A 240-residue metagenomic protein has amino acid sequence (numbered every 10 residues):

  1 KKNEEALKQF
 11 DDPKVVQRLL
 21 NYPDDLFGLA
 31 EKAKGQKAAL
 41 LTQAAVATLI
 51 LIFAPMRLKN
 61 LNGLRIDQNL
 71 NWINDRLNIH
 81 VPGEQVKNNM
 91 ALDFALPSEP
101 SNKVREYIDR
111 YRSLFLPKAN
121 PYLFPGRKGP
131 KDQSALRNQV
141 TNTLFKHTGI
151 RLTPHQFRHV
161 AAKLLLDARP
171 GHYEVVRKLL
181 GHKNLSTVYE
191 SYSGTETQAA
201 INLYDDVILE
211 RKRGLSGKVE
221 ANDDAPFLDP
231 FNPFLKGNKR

Functional and structural regions predicted by a protein language model:
K1-K32, Q85-K87, P125-R127: Flexible interdomain linker/hinge and immediately adjacent N-terminus of the catalytic tyrosine-recombinase domain
P13-L58: Basic, Lys/Arg- and aromatic-enriched nucleic-acid-binding interface segment
D24, K59, G63-N102: Conserved tyrosine-mediated DNA breakage-rejoining catalytic core shared by Y-recombinases
A47, N60-L64, V176: Alpha-helix N-cap/helix-start motif at helix boundaries, enriched for small hydrophobics
P97-I150, H155-Q156: Active-site/catalytic core of tyrosine-dependent DNA strand-transfer enzymes
R158-K183, S191: C-terminal catalytic core of tyrosine-transesterase DNA break-rejoin enzymes
L180-K212: Catalytic-site neighborhood detector that most strongly recognizes the C-terminal catalytic loop/helix of tyrosine
A199, D206-R240: C-terminal secondary-structure termini that scaffold catalytic or DNA-interacting sites
